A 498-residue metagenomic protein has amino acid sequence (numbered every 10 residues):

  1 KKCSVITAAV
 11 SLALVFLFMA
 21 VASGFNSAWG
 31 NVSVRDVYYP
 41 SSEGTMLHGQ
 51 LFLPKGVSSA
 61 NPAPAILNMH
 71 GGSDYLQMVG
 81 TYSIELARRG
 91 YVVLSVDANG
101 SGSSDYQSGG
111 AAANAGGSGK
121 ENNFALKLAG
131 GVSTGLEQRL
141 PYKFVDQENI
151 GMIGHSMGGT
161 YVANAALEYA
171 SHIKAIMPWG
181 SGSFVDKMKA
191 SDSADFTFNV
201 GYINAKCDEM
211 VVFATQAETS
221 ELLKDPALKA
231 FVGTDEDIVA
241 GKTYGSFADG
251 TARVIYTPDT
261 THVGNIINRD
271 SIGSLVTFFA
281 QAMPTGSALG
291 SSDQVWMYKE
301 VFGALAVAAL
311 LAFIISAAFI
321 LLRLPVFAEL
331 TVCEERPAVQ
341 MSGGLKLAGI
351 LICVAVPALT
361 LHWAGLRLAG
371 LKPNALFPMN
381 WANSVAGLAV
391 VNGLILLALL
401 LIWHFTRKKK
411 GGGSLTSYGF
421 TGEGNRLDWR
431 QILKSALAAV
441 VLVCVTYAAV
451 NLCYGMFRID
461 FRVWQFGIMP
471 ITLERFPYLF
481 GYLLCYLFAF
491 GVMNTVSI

Functional and structural regions predicted by a protein language model:
K1-K2: Cytosolic-side transmembrane helix boundary signature
V5-A20, F313: Hydrophobic membrane-insertion alpha-helices, especially the h-region of bacterial N-terminal signal peptides
V15-N31: Membrane-interface motif at the C-terminal end of an N-terminal transmembrane signal
N26-W296: Soluble extramembrane regions of membrane proteins in the secretory/endomembrane system
G72, V332-G344, Y418-K434: Membrane-interface segments at loop-to-transmembrane junctions
D293-V307: Juxtamembrane/start-of-transmembrane alpha-helix segments at the extracytoplasmic/lumenal side of membrane anchors
A308-I352: Juxtamembrane interface at the cytosolic side of transmembrane helices
G349-I498: Alpha-helical transmembrane segments of integral membrane proteins
